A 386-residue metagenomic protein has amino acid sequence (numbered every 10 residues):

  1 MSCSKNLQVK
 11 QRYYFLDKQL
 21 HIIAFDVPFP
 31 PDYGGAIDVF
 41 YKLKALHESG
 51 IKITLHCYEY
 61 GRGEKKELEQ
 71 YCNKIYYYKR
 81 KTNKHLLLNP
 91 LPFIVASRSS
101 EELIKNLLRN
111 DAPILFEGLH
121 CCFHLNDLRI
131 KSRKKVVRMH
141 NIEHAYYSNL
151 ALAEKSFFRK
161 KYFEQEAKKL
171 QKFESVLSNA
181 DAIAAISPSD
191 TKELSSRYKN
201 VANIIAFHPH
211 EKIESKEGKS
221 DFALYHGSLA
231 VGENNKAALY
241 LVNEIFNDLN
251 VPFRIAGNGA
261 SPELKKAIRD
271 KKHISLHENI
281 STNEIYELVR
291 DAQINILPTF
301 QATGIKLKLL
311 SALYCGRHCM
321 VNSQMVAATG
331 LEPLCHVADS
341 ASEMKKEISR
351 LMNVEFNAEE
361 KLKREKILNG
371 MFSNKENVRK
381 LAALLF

Functional and structural regions predicted by a protein language model:
M1-K74, N247: N-terminal subdomain of nucleotide-sugar transferases
Y41, E101-L108, E143-Y146, E154-I183: Membrane-proximal helix-turn-helix segments that form the acceptor-binding/catalytic region of lipid-linked
T82-L91, K135-K169, S228: Acceptor-binding helix/loop patch of EC 2.4 sugar-transfer enzymes, predominantly nucleotide-sugar-dependent
R98, N353-F386: A charged, aromatic-enriched C-terminal amphipathic alpha-helix characteristic of glycosyltransferases across folds
F163-I213: Donor nucleotide-sugar binding/catalytic pocket of nucleotide-sugar-dependent glycosyltransferases
A206-D270, L276-Y286, R290: Conserved catalytic-core segment of nucleotide-activated headgroup transferases in glycan assembly
V289-G304, C315-R317: Acidic donor-binding loop of glycosyltransferase active sites
K308-Y314, H318-N322: Short hydrophobic beta-strand element within catalytic cores of glycosyltransferases and related nucleotide-activated
